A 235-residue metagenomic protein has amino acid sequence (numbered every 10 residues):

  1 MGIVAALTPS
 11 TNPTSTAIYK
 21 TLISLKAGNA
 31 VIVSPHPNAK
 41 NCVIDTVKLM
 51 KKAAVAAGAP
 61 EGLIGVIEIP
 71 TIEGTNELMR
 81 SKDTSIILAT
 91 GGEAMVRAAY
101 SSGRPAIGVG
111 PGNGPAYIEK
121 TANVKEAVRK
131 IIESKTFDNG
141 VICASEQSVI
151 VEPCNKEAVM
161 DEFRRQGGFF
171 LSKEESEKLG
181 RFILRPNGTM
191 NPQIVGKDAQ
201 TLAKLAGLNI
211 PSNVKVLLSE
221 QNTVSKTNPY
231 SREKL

Functional and structural regions predicted by a protein language model:
M1-E126: Rossmann-like NAD(P) dinucleotide-binding subdomain of oxidoreductase/dehydrogenase enzymes
I18-Y19, K26, V96-K226: ALDH superfamily catalytic-core signature
S231-L235: Conserved glycine-rich beta-strand-loop-beta hairpin in the small C-terminal domain of fold type I
